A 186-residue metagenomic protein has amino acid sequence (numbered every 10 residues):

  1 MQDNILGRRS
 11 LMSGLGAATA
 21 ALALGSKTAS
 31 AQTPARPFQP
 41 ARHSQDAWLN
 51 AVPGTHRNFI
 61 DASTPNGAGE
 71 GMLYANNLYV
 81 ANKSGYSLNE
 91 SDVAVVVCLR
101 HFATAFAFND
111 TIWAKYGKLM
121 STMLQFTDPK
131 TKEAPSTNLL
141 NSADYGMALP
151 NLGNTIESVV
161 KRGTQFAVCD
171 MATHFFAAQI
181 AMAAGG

Functional and structural regions predicted by a protein language model:
M1-A18: N-terminal secretory signal peptides and thylakoid transit peptides that target proteins across membranes
G25-T55: C-terminal segment of N-terminal export signals and the immediately downstream linker at the start of the mature
T55, S91-V95, K161-Q165: Loop/turn elements at helix/coil->beta-strand transitions in domains of secreted/extracellular proteins
P65-G67, H101-F106, F166, M171-F176: Solvent-exposed loop/turn segments at secondary-structure junctions within structured extracellular/periplasmic domains
E70-S87: Histidine-anchored nucleotide/phosphate-binding helix
L88-I112: Acidic helix-start/capping segments at beta-turn-to-alpha-helix junctions
T111-S142: A charged helix-plus-loop insertion that forms the helical arch/lid used to bind and gate nucleic-acid substrates
K130-G186: A cross-taxonomic marker for long C-terminal extensions/tails that follow the last structured domain
